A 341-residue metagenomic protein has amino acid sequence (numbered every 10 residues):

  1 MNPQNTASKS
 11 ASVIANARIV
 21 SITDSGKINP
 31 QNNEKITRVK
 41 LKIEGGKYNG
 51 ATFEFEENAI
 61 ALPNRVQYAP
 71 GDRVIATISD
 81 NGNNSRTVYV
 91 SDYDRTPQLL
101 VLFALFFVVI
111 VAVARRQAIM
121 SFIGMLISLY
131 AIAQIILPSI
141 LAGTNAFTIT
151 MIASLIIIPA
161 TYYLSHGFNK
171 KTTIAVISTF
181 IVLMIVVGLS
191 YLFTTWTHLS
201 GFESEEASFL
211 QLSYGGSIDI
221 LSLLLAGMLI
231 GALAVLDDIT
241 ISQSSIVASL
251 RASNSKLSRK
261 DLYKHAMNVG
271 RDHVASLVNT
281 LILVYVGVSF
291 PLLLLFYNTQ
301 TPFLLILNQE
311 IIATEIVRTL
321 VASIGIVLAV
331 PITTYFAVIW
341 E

Functional and structural regions predicted by a protein language model:
M1-S12: Hydrophobic secretory-pathway targeting helix
S10-T37, V74: Structural detector for short beta-strands of small beta-barrel domains
I60-P97: Extended, hydrophilic extramembrane loops/domains of integral membrane proteins
A104-V111, R115-Q211, L221-G231: Transmembrane alpha-helical segments that form the functional core of multipass membrane systems
A175-T179, L183, Y214-I230, S276 (+2 more regions): Pore-lining and gate-forming transmembrane alpha-helices of multi-pass membrane transport proteins
E203-G216, S253-H265: Membrane-interface interhelical connector segments
L233-Q243, V247-L293, Q300: Helical hairpin unit composed of two closely spaced alpha helices linked by a short loop
D272, V284-E341: Hydrophobic alpha-helical transmembrane segments of membrane transport and translocation systems, primarily multi-pass
